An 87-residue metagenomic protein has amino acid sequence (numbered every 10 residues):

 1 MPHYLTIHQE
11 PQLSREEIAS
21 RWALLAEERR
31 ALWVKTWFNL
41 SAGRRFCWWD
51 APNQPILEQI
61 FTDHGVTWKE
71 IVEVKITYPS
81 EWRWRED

Functional and structural regions predicted by a protein language model:
M1-E28, L32-V34, F38-G43, Q54 (+2 more regions): Short S/T/G/P-rich N-terminal loop/turn motif that feeds into the first structured element of a domain
R29, H64-T67: Short, structured coil segments at secondary-structure junctions
P55-I56, W68: A short local loop/turn or secondary-structure capping micro-motif enriched for an aromatic residue
V66-P79: Conserved short beta-strand edge segments in small beta-sheet-based binding/regulatory domains
